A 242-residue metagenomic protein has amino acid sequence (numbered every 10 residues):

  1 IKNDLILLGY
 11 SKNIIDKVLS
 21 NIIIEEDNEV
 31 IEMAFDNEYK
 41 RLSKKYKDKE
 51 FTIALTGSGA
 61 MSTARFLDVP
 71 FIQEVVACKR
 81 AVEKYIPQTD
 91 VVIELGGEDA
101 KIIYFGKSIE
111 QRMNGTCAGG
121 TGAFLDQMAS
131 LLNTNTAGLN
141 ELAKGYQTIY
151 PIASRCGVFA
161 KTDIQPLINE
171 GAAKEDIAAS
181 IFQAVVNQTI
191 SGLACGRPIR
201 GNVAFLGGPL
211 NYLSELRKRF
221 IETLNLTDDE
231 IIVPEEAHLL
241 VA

Functional and structural regions predicted by a protein language model:
I1-E74, R219-I232: N-terminal glycine/serine-rich phosphate-binding loop of ATP-dependent small-molecule kinases, especially carbohydrate
I1-I6, K107-T148, H238: Glycine-rich phosphate-binding loop plus the immediately following alpha-helix
F51-L55, V69-K79, I93-G97, R112-G120 (+3 more regions): Active-site nucleophile and cofactor-binding loops and adjacent substrate-binding regions of central metabolic enzymes
T52-S58, L95-F105, C156-T162, Y212-T227: Acidic-glycine-rich active-site phosphate/pyrophosphate-binding loop
S58-G59, C195-T223, P234-L240: Glycine-rich phosphate-binding loops at beta-strand->alpha-helix junctions
G59-E110, I190, A194-R197, A242: Conserved phosphate-binding catalytic cores of ATP/NTP-utilizing and phosphoryl-transfer enzymes
A64-D68, I102-K107, M113-G115, L125 (+3 more regions): Short acidic, glycine/serine/threonine-rich loops at helix termini
A160-S191: Adenine-nucleotide phosphate-binding core of ATP-dependent small-molecule kinases
